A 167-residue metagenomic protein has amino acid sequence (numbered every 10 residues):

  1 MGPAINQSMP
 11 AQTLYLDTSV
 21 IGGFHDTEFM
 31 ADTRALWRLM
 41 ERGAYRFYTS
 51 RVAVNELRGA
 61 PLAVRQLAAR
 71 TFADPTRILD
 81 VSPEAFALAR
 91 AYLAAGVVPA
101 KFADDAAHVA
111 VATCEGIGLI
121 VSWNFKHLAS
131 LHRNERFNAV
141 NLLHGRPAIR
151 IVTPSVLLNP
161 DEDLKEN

Functional and structural regions predicted by a protein language model:
M1-T49, N55-R70, T76, A94-A100 (+3 more regions): Short, well-structured N-terminal submotif of metal-dependent ribonuclease cores
G2, T76-R136, L158: Active-site neighborhoods of divalent-metal-dependent phosphate/nucleic-acid chemistry enzymes
T18, V54, F125-L128, A148: Generic secondary-structure boundary/loop-capping signal
Y48, L79, R150-V152: General small-molecule cofactor/ligand-binding pocket signal
S50, S122-W123, P154: Generic beta-sheet signal
A85-F86, I149-N167: Electropositive, surface-exposed helix/loop patches at the edges of structured domains that serve as adaptable
A129-P154: C-terminal end-helix/capping segment
